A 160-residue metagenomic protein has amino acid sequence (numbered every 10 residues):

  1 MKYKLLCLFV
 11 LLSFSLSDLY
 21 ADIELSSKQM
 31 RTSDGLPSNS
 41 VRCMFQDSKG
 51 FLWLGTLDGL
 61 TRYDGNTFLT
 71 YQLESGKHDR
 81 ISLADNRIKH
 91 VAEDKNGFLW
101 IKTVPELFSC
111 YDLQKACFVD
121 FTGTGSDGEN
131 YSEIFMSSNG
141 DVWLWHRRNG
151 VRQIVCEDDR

Functional and structural regions predicted by a protein language model:
M1-R160: Carboxylate-rich, polar loop motifs that coordinate divalent cations or form catalytic acidic clusters
